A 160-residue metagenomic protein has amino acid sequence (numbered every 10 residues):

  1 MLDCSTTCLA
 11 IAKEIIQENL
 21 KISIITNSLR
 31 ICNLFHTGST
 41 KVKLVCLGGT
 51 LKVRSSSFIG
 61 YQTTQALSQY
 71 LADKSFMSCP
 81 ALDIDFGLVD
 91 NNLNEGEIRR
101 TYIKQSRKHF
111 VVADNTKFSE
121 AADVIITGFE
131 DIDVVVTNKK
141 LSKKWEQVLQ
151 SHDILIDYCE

Functional and structural regions predicted by a protein language model:
M1-Q17: Helix-turn-helix/homeodomain-like alpha-helical modules used for DNA recognition and transcription-factor dimerization
L2-D3, T26, T137: Short beta-strand scaffold positions
T7, I24-I25, V42: Conserved N-terminal glycine/acidic-rich loop preference
E14-N19, F35-S39: Active-site catalytic pocket residues across diverse enzymes, especially alpha/beta-hydrolases
N19-I24, D131-V134: Short active-site oxyanion
C32-E160: Conserved phosphate- and dinucleotide-binding cores of soluble alpha/beta proteins, encompassing both enzyme active
